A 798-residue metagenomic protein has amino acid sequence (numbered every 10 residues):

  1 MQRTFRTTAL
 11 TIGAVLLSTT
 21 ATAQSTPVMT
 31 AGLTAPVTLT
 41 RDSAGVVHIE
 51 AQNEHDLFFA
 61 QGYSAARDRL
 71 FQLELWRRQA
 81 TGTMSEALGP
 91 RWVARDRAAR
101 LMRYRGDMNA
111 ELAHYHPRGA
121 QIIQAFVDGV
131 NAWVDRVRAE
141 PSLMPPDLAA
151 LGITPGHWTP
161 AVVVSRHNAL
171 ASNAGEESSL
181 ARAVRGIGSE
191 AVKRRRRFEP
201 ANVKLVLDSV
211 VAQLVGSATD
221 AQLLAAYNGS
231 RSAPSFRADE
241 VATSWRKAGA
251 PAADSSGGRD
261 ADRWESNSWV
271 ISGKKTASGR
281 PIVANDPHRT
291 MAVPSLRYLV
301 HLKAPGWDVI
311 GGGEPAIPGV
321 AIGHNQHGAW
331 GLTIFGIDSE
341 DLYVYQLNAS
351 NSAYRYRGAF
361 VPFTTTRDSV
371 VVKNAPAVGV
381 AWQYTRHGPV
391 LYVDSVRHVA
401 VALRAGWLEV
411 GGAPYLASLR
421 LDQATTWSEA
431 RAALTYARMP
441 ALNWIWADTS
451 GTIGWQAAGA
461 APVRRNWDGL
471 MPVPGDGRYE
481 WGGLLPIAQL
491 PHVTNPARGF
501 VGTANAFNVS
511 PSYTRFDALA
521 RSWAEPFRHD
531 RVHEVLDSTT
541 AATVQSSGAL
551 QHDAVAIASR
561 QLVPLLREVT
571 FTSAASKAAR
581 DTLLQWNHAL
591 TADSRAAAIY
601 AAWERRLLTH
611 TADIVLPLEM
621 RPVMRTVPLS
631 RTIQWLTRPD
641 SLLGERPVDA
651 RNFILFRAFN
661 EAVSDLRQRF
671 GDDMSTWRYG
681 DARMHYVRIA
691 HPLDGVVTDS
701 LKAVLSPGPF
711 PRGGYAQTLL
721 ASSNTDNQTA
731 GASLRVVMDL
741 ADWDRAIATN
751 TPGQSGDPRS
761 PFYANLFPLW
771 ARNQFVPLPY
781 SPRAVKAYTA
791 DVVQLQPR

Functional and structural regions predicted by a protein language model:
T8-T19: Bacterial N-terminal signal peptides
S25-I282, P287, V293, I614 (+1 more regions): Substrate-recognition/specificity elements adjacent to catalytic centers across diverse enzyme folds
M102-G106, V127-D128, P414-W444, T449-S450 (+1 more regions): Proteins synthesized as precursors that undergo proteolytic processing into mature forms
S256-D262, T290, S295-G311, I317 (+2 more regions): A conserved hydrophobic secondary-structure block that centers on an alpha-helix together with its immediately flanking
D308-V378, S418-Q423: Compact, glycine/acidic-enriched structural inserts
E340, V399, M439-T539, A589-A592 (+3 more regions): Hydrophobic alpha-helical segments
A518-K577, A658-R798: Terminal end segments
